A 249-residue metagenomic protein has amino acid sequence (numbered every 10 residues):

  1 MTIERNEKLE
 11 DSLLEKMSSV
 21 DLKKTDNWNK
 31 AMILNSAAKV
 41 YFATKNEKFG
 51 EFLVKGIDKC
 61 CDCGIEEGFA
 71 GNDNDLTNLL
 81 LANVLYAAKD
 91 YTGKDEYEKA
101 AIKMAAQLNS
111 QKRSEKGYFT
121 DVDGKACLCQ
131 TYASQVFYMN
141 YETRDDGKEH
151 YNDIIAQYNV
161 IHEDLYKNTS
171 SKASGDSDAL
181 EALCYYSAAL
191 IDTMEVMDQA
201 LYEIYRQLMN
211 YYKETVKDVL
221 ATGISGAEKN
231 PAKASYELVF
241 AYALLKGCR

Functional and structural regions predicted by a protein language model:
M1-R249: Glycan-recognition and catalytic cores of secretory/periplasmic carbohydrate-active enzymes
